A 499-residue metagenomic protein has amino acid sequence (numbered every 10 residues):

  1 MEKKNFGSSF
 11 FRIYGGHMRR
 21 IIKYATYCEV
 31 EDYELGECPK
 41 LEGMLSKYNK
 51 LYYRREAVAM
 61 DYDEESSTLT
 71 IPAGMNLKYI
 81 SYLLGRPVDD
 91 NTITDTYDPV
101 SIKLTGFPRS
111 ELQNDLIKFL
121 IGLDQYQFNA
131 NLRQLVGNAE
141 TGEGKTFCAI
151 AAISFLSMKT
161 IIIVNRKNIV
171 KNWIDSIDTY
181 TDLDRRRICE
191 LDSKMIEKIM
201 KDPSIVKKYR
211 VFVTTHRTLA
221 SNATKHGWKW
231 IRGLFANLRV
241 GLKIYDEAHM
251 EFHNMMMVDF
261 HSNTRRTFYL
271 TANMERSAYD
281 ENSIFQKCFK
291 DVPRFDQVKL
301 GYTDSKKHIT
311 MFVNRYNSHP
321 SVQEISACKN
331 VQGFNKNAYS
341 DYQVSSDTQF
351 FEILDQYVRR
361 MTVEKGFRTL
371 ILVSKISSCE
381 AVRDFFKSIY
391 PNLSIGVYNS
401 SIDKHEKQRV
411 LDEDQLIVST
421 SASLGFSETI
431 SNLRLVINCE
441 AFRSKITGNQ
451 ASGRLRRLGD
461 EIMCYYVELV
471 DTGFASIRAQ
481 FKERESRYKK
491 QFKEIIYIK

Functional and structural regions predicted by a protein language model:
T92-V136: Conserved pre-motif I regulatory segment
F128-A152: Walker A/P-loop
F155-T179, K375-C379: Conserved Walker A/P-loop ATP-binding site and its immediately adjacent core in helicase/helicase-like ATPase domains
I169-M195, I389-Y390: Conserved helix-turn-beta segment of the N-terminal RecA-like "Helicase ATP-binding" lobe in SF1/SF2 helicases
V206-K225, L411-F426: Conserved two-lobed SF2 helicase motor
L242, E247-D304, Y488: Post-DEXD/H (motif II) to motif III coupling segment of the RecA-like Helicase ATP-binding lobe
F295-F367: Conserved interdomain linker/interface between the two RecA-like ATPase lobes of SF2 helicase motors
S400-R487: Conserved RecA-like P-loop NTPase helicase motor core
